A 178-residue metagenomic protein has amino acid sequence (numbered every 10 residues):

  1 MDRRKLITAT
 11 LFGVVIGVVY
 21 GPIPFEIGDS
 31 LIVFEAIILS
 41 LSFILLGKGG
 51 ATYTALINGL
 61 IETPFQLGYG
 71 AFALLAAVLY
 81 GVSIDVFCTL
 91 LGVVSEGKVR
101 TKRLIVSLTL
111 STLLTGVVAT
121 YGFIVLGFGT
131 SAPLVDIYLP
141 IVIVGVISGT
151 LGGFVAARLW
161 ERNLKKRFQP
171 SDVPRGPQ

Functional and structural regions predicted by a protein language model:
M1-G50: Hydrophobic transmembrane alpha-helices
L6-L11, I37, A51-L56, A71-V78 (+2 more regions): Hydrophobic alpha-helical transmembrane segments
A9, G13, G17-G21, T63 (+3 more regions): Transmembrane alpha-helical segments of multi-pass membrane transport proteins and ion-pumping complexes
G17-L31, N58-C88, F123-F128: Interfacial aromatic-anchored transmembrane helix boundaries in multi-pass membrane proteins
I38-S42, G68, Y80-I84, C88 (+3 more regions): Short amphipathic alpha-helical patches
G49-G59, A77, L90-I105, V155 (+1 more regions): A cytosolic-side transmembrane-helix exit/cap motif
A71, E96-Q178: Membrane-embedded alpha-helical hairpins and interfacial helices in multi-pass inner-membrane proteins
